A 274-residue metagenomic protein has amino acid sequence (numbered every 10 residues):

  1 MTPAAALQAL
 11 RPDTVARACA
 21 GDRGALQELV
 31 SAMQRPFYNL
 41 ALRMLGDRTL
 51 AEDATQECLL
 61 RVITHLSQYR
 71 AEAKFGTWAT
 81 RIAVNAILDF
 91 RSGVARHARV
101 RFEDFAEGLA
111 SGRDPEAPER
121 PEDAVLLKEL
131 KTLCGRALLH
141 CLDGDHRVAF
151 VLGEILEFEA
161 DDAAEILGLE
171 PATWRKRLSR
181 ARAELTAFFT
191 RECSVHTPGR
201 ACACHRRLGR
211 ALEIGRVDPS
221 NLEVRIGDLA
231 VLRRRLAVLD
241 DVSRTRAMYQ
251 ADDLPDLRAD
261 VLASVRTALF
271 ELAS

Functional and structural regions predicted by a protein language model:
M1-A16, E28, S92-V148, F158-P171 (+1 more regions): Intrinsic, short, N-terminal disordered tails of RNA polymerase sigma-factor systems
A9, V15-Y38: A short, charge-rich alpha-helical start-of-domain segment used by transcription regulators
A16-A20, M44-G46, E57-F75, G93-A95: Sigma70-family region 2
V30-R48, H65, R91, L139-C141: Amphipathic, Lys/Arg- and hydrophobic-enriched alpha-helical face
Q34, Y38, L59, R182-T190: C-terminal flanking helix
N39, D53-L60, A73-N85: Structural recognition of an alpha-helix C-terminal capping motif at a helix-to-coil junction
